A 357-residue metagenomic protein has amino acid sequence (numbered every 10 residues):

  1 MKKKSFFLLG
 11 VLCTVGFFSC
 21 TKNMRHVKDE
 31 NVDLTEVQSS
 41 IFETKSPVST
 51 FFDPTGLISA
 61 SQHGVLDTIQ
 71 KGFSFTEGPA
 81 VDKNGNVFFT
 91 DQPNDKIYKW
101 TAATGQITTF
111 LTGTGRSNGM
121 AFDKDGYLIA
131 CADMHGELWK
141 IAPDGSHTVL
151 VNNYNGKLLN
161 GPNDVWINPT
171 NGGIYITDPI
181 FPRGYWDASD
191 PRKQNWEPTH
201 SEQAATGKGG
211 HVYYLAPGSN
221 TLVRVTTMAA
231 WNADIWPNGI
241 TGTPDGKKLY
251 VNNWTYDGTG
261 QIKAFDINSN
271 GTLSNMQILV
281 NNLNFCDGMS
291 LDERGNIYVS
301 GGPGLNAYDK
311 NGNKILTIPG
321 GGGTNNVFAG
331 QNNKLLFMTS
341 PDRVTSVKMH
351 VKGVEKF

Functional and structural regions predicted by a protein language model:
M1-K4: Positively charged n-region of N-terminal signal peptides that target proteins for export
F6-T14: Sec-dependent N-terminal signal peptides
F17-S19: C-terminal motif of bacterial Sec signal peptides marking the signal peptidase cleavage site
K22-F357: Sequence-structural signature of mature extracellular/luminal beta-sheet repeat domains, prominently beta-propellers
